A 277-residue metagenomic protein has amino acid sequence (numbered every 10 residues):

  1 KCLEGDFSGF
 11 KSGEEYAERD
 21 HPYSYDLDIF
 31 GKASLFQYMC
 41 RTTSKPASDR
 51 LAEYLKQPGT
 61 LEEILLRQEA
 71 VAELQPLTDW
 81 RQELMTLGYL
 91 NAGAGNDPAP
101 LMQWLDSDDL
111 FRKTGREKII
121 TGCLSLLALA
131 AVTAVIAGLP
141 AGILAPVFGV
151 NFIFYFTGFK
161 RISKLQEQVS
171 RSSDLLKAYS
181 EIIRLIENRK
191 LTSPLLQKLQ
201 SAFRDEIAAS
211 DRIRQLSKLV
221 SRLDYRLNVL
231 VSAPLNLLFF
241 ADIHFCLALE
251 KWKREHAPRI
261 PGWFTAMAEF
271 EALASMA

Functional and structural regions predicted by a protein language model:
K1-A277: Alpha-helical bundle segments enriched in helix-capping/polar residues
